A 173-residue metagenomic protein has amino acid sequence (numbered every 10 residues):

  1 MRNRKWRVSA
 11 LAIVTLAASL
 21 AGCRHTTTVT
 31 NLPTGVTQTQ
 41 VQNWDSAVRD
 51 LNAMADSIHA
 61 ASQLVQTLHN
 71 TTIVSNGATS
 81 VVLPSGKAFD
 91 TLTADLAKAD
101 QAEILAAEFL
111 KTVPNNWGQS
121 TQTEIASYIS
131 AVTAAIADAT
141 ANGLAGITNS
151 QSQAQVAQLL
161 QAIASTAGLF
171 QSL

Functional and structural regions predicted by a protein language model:
R2-A10, T15-L173: Cationic, hydrophobic amphipathic alpha-helical membrane-interacting segments
